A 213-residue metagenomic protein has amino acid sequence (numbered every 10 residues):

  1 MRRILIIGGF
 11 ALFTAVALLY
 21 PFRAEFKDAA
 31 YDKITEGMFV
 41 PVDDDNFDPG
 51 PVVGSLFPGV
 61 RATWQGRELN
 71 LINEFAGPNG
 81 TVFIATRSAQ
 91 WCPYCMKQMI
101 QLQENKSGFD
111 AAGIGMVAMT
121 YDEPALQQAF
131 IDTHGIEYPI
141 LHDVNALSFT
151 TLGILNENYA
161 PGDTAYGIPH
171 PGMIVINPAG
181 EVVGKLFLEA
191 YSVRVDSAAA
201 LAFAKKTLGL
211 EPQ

Functional and structural regions predicted by a protein language model:
L5-P21: Hydrophobic membrane-insertion alpha-helices, especially the h-region of bacterial N-terminal signal peptides
Y31-N73: N-terminal "domain-start" segment that seeds a small globular fold
Q65-G66, N145, A179: Residue-level recognition of short loop/turn positions
L71-L102: Short active-site neighborhood of thiol/selenol oxidoreductases, capturing the structured segment around
M96-S148: Structural microenvironment flanking redox-active thiols in thiol-disulfide oxidoreductases
G135-P139, I154-G162, Y166-I174: Structural micro-motif
T164-Q213: Thiol-/selenol-based redox modules, centered on thioredoxin-like and closely related oxidoreductase domains
